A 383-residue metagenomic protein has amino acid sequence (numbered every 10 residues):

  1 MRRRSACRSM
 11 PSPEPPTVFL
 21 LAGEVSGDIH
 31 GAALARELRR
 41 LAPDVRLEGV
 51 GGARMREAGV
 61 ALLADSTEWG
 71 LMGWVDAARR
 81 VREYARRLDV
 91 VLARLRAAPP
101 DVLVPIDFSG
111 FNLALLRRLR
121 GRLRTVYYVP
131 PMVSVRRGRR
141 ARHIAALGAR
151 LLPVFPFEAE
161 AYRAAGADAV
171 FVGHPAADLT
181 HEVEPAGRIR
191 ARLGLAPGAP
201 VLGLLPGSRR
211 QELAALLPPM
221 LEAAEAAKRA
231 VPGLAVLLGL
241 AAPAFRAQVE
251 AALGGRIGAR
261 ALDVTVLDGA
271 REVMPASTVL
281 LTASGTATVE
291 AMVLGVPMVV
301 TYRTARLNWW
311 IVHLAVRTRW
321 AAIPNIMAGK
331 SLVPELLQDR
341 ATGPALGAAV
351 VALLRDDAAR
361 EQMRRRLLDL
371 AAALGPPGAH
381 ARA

Functional and structural regions predicted by a protein language model:
R2-R3, C7-A383: Nucleotide-activated sugar donor-binding and catalytic core shared by glycosyltransferases and related lipid-linked
